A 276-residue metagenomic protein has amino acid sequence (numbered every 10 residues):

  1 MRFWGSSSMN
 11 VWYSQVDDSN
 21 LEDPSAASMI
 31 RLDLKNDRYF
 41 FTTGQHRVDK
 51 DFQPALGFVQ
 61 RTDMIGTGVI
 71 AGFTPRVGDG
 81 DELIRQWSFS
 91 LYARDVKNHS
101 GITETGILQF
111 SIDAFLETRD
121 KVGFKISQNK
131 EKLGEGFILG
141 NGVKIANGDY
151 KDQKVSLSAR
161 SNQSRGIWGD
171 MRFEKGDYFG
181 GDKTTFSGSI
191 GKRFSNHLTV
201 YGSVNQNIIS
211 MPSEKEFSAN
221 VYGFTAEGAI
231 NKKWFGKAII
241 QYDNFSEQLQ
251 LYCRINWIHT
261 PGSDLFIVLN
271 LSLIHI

Functional and structural regions predicted by a protein language model:
M1: Aromatic-lined, polymer-binding surfaces characteristic of secreted/periplasmic polysaccharide-degrading enzymes
W4-I274: Exposed, low-structure sequence patches enriched in small/polar residues
